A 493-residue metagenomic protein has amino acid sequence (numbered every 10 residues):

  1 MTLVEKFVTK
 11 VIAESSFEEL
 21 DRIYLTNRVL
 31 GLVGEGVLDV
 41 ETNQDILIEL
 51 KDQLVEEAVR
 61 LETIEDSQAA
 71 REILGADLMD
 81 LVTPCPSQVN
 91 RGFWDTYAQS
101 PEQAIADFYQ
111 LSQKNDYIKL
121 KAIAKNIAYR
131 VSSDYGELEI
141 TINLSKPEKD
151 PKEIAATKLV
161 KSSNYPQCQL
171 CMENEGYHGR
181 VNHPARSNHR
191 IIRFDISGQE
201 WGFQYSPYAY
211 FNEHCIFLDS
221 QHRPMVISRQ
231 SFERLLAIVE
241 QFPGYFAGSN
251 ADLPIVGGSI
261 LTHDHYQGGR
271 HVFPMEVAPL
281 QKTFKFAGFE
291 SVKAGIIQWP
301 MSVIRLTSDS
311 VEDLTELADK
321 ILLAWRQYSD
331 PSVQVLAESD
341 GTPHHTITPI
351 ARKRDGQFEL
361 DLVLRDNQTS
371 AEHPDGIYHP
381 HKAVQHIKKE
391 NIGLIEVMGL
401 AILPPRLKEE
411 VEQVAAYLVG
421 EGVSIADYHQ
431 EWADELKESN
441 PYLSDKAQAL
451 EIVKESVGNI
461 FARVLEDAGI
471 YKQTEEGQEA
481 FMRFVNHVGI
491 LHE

Functional and structural regions predicted by a protein language model:
M1-P224, Q298-P300, L314-A318, A324-L400 (+1 more regions): Active-site microenvironments that recognize anionic phosphate/pyrophosphate groups
N188-I192, H222-A247: Helical scaffold of the NTase/Pol beta-like nucleotidyltransferase catalytic core
N212, G244-F246, S259-L261, P274 (+2 more regions): Coil-to-beta-strand transition motifs
Q230, V239-S259, G268-L322, R326-S329: Catalytic or ion-translocation cores adjacent to nucleophile or general acid/base/metal-coordination motifs in diverse
P254-T262, D340-T346: Beta-rich nucleic-acid/ligand-interaction surfaces
